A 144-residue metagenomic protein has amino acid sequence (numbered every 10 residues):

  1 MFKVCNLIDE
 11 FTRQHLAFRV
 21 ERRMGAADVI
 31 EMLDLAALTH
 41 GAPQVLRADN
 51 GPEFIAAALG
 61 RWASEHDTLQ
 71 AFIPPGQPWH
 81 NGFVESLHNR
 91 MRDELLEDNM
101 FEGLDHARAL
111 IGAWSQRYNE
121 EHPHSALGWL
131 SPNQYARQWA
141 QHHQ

Functional and structural regions predicted by a protein language model:
M1-Q144: Charged DNA-binding/catalytic regions of mobile-element recombinases
